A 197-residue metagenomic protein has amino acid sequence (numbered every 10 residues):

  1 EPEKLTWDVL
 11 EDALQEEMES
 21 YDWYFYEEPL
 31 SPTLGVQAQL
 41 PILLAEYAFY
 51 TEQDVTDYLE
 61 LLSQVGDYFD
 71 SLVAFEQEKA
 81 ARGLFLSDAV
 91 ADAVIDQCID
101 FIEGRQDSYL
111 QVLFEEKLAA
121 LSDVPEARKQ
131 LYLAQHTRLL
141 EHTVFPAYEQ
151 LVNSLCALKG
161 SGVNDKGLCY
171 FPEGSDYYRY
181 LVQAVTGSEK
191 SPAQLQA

Functional and structural regions predicted by a protein language model:
E1-A197: N-terminal maturation segment of proteins
